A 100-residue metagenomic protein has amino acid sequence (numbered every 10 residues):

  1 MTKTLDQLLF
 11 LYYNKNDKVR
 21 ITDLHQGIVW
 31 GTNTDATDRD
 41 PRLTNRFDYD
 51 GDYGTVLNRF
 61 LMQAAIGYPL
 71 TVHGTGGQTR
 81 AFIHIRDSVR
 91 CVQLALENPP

Functional and structural regions predicted by a protein language model:
M1-G27, T32, V56-I66: Active-site Tyr-X1-5-Lys
N16, D48-D50, P69: Intrinsically disordered, low-complexity segments enriched in polar/charged residues with Gly/Pro, especially when
T22, T71-V72: A local structural micro-motif
G27-G54, G74-R86: Glycine-rich "substrate-gating" loop/helix at the edge of Rossmann-like oxidoreductase active sites
L57-T71, F82-P100: Alpha-helical substrate-binding/gating segment
